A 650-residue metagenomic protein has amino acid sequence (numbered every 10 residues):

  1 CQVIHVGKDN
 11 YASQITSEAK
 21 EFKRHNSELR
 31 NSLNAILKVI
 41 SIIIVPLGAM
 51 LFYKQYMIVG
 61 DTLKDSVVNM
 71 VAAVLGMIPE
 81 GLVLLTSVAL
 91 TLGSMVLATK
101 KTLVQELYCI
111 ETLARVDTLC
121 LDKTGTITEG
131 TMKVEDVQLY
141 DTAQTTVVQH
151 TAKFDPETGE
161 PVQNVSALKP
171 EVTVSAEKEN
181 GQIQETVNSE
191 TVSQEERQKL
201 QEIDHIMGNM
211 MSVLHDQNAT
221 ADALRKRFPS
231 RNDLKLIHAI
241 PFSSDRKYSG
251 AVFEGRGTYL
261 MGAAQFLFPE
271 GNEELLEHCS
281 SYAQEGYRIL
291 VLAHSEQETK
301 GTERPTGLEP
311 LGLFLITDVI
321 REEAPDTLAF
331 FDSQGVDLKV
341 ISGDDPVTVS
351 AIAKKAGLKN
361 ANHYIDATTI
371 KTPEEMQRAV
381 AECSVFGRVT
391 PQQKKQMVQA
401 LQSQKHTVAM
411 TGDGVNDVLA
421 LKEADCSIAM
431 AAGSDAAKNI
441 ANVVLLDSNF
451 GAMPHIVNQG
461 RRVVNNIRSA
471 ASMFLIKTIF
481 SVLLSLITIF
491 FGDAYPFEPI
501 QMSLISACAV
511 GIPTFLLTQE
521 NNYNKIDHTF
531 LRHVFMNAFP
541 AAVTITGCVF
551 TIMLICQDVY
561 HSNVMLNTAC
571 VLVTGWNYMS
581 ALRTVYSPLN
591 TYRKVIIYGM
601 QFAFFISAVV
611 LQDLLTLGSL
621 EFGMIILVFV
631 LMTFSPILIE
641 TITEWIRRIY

Functional and structural regions predicted by a protein language model:
C1-S66, E160, K169-E171: Actuator/coupling domain of P-type ATPases
D9-K20, M57-I58, L63-S66, T86-Y108 (+3 more regions): Juxtamembrane helix-loop transition segments at the membrane interface in multi-pass membrane proteins
R30-S41, V67-P79, M95, V398 (+1 more regions): Alpha-helical membrane-interface segments at transmembrane helix boundaries
I42-I78, T91, M95-K101, Q194 (+4 more regions): Helix-interface capping motifs at the ends of transmembrane segments in multi-pass membrane proteins
R115-P310, I316, A329, S342-S350 (+4 more regions): Cytosolic catalytic regions of ATP/NTP-dependent phosphoryl-transfer enzymes
D216, N360-A409, A424, A431-R593 (+2 more regions): Membrane-embedded transport module
I316-V336: Short, acidic loop-to-helix structural element flanking the phosphoryl-transfer center in phosphate-processing enzymes
P325-T327, S333, D345-A356, Q392-A400 (+1 more regions): Acidic, divalent-metal-coordinating active-site segment for phosphoryl/phosphodiester hydrolysis, typified by short
